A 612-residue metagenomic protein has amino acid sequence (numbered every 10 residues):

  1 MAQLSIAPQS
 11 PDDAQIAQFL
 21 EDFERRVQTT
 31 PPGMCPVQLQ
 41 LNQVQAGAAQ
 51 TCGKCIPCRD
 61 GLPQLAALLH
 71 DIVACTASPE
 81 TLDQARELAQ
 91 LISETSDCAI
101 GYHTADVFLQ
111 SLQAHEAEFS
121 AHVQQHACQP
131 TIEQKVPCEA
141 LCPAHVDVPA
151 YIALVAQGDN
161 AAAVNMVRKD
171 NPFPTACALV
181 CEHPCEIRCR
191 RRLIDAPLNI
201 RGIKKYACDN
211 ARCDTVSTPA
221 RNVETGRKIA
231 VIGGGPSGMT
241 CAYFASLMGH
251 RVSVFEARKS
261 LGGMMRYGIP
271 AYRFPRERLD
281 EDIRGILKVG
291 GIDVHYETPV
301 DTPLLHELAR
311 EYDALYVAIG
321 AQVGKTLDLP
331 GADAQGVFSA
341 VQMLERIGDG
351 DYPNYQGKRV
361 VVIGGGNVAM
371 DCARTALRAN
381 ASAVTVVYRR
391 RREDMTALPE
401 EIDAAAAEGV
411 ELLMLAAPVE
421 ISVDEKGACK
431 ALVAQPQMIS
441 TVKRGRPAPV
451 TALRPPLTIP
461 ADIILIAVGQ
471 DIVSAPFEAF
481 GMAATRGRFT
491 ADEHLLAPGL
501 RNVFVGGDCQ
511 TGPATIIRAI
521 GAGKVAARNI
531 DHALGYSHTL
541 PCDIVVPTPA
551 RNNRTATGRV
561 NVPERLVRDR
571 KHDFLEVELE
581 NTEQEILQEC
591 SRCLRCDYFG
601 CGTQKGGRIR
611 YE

Functional and structural regions predicted by a protein language model:
M1-Q129: Redox cofactor-anchoring modules in respiratory/redox and cofactor-processing assemblies
Q45-A67, Q90-V107, P130-A150, P172-L193 (+1 more regions): Local cysteine-cluster metal-coordination motifs and their immediate loop/turn environment, predominantly Fe-S cluster
Y206-N222, R284-E297, T302, G324-A379 (+2 more regions): Glycine-rich dinucleotide-binding loop and its adjacent helix/turn
V223-E224, K228-I232, D280-L329, E420-V433 (+3 more regions): Feature captures the FAD/FMN-dependent oxidoreductase FAD-binding
R227-V252, A369-L377: N-terminal Rossmann-like FAD-binding beta1-loop-alpha1 element of flavoenzymes
R251-V254, R258-G285, I292-Y296, I347 (+2 more regions): Rossmann-like dinucleotide-binding cores of NAD(P)H-dependent redox enzymes
D333-K358, V442-P513, I517, R554: FAD-site-proximal beta/loop scaffold in flavoenzymes
C372, C509-L540: A conserved FAD-binding loop/helix module that cradles the flavin
